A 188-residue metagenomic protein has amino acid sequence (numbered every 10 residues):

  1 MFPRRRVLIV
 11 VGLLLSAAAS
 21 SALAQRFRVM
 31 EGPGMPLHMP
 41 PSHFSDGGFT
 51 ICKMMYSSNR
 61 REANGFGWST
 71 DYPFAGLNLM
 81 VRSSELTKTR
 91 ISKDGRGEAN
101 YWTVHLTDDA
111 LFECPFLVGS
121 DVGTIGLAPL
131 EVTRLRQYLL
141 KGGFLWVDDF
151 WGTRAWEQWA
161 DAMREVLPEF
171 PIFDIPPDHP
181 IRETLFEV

Functional and structural regions predicted by a protein language model:
M1-V10: Bacterial N-terminal signal peptides that target proteins for export
V11-G12, A22: Cleavable N-terminal signal peptides
A17-A19: N-terminal signal peptide c-region/cleavage motif recognized by signal peptidases
L23-F116, S120-G123: Aromatic-Pro/Gly-enriched surface loop or interdomain linker that acts as a lid/target-recognition segment
R26, E31-M35, N59-A63, R154-V188: An acidic, glycine-rich "communication" segment
I51, L111-W156: Short alpha-beta junction capping motif
F74-N78, R82, L130, R134 (+2 more regions): Extracytoplasmic/secreted proteins, especially bacterial periplasmic and envelope-associated proteins
K88-T103, V147-G152, F170-D178: Surface-exposed patches in mature extracellular/periplasmic domains of secreted proteins
